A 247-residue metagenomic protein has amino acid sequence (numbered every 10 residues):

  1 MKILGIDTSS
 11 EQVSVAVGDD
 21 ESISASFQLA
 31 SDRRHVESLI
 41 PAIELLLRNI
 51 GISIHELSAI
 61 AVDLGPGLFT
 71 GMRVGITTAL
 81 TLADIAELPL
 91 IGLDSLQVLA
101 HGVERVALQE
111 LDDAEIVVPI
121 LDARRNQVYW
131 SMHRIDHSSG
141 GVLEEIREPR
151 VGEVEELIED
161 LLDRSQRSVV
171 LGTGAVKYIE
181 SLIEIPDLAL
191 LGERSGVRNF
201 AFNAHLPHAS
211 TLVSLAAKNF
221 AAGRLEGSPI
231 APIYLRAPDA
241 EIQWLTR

Functional and structural regions predicted by a protein language model:
M1, V13, N126-W130, I230: Change "...and in nucleic-acid phosphodiester-cleaving endonucleases..." to "...and in nucleic-acid processing enzymes
M1-P66, L206: N-terminal beta-alpha supersecondary unit
S22, P89-L206, Y234, D239: Surface "functional belts" at beta-alpha junctions
L46-N49, I85, I185, A216-G223 (+1 more regions): Change "in soluble alpha/beta enzymes" to "in soluble alpha/beta proteins
R48-E56, A83-L93, E110-D112, R224: Phosphate-handling active-site elements
A61-S95: DPxDG-like acidic metal-binding loop motif
R198-R247: Acyltransferase
